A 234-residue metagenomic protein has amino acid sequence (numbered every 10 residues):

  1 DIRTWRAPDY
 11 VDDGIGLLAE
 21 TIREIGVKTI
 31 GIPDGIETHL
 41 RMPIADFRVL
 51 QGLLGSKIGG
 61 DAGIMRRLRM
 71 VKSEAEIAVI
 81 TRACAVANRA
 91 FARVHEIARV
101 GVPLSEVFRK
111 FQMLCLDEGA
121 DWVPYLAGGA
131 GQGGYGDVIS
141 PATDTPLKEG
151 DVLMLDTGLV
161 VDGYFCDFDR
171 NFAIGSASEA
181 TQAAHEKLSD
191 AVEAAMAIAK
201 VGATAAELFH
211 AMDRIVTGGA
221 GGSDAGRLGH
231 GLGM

Functional and structural regions predicted by a protein language model:
D1-M234: Active-site neighborhoods and metal-handling regions in enzymes and metal-associated proteins
